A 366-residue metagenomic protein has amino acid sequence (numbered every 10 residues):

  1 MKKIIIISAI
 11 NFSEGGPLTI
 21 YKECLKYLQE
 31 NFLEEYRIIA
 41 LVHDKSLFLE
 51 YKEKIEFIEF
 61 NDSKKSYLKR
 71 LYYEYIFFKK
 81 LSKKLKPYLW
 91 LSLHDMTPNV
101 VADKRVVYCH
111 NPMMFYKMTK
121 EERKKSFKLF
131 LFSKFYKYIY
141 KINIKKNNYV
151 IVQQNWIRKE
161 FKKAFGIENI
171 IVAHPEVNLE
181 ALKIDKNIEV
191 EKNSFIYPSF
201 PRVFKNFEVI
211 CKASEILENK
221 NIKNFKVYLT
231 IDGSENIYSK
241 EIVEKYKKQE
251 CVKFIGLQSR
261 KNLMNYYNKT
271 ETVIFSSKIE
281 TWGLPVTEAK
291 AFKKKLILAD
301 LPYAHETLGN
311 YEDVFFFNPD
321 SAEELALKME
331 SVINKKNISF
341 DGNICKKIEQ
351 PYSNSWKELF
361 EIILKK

Functional and structural regions predicted by a protein language model:
I6-I7, I188-K205, C211-S214: Conserved donor-binding/catalytic core segment of Leloir-type glycosyltransferases
A40-H43, K226-K240, G256: Glycosyltransferase donor-sugar binding loop
E53, K146, I157-V177: Helix-loop-beta element that forms the nucleotide-linked donor phosphate-binding surface in glycosyltransferases
E56, K240-K261: Nucleotide-activated donor-binding/catalytic signature segment of Leloir-type glycosyltransferases, i.e., the conserved
L129-V150: Membrane-proximal helix-turn-helix segments that form the acceptor-binding/catalytic region of lipid-linked
K278: Aromatic "clamp/platform" in nucleotide-sugar-dependent glycosyltransferases that forms part of the donor/acceptor
K295-A299: Short hydrophobic beta-strand element within catalytic cores of glycosyltransferases and related nucleotide-activated
V314-A322, E330-K336: Conserved acidic donor-binding segment of nucleotide-sugar-dependent glycosyltransferases
